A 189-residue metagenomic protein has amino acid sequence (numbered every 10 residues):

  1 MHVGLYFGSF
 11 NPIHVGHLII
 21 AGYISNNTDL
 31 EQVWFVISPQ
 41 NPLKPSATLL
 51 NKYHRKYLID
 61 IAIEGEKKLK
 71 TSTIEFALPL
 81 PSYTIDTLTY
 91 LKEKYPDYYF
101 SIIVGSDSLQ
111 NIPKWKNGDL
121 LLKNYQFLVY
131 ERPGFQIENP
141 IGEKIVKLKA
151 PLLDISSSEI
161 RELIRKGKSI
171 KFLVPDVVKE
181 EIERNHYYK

Functional and structural regions predicted by a protein language model:
M1-K189: Nucleotidyltransferase catalytic core that binds NTPs
